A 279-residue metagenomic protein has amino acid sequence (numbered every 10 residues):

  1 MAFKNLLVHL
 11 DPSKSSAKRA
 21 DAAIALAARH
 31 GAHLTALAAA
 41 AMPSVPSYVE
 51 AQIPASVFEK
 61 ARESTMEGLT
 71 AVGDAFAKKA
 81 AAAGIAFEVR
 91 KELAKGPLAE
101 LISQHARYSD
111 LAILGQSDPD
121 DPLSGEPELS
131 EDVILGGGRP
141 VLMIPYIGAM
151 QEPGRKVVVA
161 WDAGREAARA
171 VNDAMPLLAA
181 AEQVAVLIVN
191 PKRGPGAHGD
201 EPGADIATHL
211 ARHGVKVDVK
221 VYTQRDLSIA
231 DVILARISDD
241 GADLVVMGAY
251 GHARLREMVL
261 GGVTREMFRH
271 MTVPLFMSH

Functional and structural regions predicted by a protein language model:
M1, K78-A112, R212-V245, H252-L255: Structural beta-alpha unit
M1-V57, G136, A149, P153-Y222: Small/aliphatic-rich secondary-structure junction motif
K14, E63, L93-G96, D118-D120 (+2 more regions): Short histidine/acidic/glycine/proline-rich micro-motifs that form metal- and phosphate-coordinating active-site loops
A20-R29, L101-M150, I237-H279: Gly/Ser-rich helix-loop-strand patches that form or flank binding pockets for ribonucleotide-derived cofactors
S44, P97-A99, D121, Q151 (+3 more regions): Generic structural signal for helix capping and beta-alpha/helix-loop junctions
S56-A71: A short acidic, glycine-rich active-site loop that binds or catalyzes chemistry on phosphate/adenosine moieties
T65, V72, R90-A94: Active-site beta->alpha loop and helix N-cap motifs at the rims of alpha/beta catalytic domains
